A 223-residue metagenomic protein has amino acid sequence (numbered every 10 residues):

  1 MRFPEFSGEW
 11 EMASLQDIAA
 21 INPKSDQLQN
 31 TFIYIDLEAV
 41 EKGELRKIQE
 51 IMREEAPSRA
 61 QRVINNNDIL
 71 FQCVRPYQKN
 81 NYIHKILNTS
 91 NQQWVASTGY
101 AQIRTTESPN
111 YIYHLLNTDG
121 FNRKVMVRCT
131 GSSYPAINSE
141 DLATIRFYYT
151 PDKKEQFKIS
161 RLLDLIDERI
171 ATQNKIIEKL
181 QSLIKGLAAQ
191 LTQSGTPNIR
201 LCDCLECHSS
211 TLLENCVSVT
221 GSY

Functional and structural regions predicted by a protein language model:
M1-A13, R146-A188, T196-P197, L201-C202: Amphipathic alpha-helical segments
R2-S25, Q193-Y223: Non-catalytic DNA-recognition/assembly elements of restriction-modification systems
E9, Y34, V63, W94 (+1 more regions): Short aromatic/basic micro-patch
A19, P23-E55, T211-Y223: DNA target-recognition patches
P57-S58, G131, K153, D164: Short, solvent-exposed loop/turn positions at domain surfaces that link secondary-structure elements or cap domain
S58-F121: A short beta-sheet element
Y77, Q92-T98, T130-K154, T211: A short glycine-rich beta-alpha junction/loop motif
